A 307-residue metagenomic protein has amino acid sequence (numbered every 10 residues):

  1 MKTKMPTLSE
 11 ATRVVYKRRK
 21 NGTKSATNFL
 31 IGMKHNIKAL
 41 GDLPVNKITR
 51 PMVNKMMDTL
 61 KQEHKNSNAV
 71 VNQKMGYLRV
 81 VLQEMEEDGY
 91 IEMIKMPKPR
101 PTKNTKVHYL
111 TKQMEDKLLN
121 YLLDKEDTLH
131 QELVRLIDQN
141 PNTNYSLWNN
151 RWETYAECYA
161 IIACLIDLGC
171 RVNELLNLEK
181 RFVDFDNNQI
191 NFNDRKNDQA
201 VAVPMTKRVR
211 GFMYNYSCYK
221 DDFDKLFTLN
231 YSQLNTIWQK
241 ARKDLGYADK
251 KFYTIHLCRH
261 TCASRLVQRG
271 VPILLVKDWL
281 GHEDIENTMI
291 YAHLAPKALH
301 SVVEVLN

Functional and structural regions predicted by a protein language model:
K4-P6, R13-Q83, Y90, N104-H108 (+5 more regions): N-terminal core-binding DNA-recognition domain of tyrosine site-specific recombinases/integrases
N46, L129-E153, D186-N193, R210-K240: Major-groove DNA-contacting interfaces characterized by cationic-aromatic clusters
N72, I91, P97-V172, L176 (+1 more regions): Basic, Lys/Arg- and aromatic-enriched nucleic-acid-binding interface segment
R79-L82, E86, A295-L299: C-terminal flanking helix
E87, A160-A163, D167, E174 (+3 more regions): C-terminal catalytic core of tyrosine-transesterase DNA break-rejoin enzymes
Y109, D194-D198, L280, D284-V305: Catalytic-site neighborhood detector that most strongly recognizes the C-terminal catalytic loop/helix of tyrosine
N144-W152, V203, S217-K225, N235-D278: Short, basic (Lys/Arg/His-rich) helix/loop patches that form interaction surfaces in the mid-to-C-terminal regions
L168-N173, N177-M213: Conserved tyrosine-mediated DNA breakage-rejoining catalytic core shared by Y-recombinases
